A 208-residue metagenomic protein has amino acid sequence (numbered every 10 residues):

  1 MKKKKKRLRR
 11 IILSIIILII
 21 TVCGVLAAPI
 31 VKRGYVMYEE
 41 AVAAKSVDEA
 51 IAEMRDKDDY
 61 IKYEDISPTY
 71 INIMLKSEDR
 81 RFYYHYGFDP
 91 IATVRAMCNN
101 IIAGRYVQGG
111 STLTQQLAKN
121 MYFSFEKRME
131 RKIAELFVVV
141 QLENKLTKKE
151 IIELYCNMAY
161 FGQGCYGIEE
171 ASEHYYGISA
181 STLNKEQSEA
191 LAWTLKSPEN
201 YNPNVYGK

Functional and structural regions predicted by a protein language model:
K2-K208: Juxtamembrane regions of bacterial inner-membrane/periplasmic proteins, predominantly the peptidoglycan biogenesis
